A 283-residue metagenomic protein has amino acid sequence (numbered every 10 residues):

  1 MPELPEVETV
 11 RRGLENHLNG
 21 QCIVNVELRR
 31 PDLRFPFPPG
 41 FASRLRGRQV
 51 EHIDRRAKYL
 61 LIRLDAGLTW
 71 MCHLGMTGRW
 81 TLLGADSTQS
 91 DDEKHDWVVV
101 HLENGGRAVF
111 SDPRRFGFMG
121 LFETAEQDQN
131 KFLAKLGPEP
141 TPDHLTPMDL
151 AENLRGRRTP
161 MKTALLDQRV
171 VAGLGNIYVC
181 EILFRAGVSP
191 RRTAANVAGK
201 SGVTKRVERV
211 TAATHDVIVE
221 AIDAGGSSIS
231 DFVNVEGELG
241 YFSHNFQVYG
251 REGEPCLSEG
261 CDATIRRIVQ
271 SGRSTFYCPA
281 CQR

Functional and structural regions predicted by a protein language model:
M1-M119, N130, H144, V207: Gly/Gly-Pro- and Ser/Thr-rich, intrinsically disordered tail segments characteristic of DNA damage-repair and tolerance
E3-E8, E15, E27, E51-D54 (+14 more regions): Glutamate identity and glutamate-enriched acidic tracts
C22-G40, N153-R283: Basic, nucleic-acid-binding surfaces and adjacent catalytic neighborhoods in DNA/RNA-processing proteins
W70-G187, V197, S201: Phosphate/anion-contacting hairpin/loop surfaces
